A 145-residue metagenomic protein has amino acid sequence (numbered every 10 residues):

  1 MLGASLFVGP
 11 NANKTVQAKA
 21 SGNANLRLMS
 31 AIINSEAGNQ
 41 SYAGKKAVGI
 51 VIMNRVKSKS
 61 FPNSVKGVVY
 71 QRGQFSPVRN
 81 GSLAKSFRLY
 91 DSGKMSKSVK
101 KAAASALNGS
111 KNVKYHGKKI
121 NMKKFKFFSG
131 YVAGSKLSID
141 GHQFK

Functional and structural regions predicted by a protein language model:
M1-A12: Sec-dependent N-terminal signal peptides of Gram-positive bacterial secreted proteins and lipoproteins
A12-A20: Boundary at the C-terminal end of the N-terminal hydrophobic targeting segment
K19-K145: Bacterial extracytoplasmic/cell-wall-associated proteins, especially those involved in peptidoglycan
